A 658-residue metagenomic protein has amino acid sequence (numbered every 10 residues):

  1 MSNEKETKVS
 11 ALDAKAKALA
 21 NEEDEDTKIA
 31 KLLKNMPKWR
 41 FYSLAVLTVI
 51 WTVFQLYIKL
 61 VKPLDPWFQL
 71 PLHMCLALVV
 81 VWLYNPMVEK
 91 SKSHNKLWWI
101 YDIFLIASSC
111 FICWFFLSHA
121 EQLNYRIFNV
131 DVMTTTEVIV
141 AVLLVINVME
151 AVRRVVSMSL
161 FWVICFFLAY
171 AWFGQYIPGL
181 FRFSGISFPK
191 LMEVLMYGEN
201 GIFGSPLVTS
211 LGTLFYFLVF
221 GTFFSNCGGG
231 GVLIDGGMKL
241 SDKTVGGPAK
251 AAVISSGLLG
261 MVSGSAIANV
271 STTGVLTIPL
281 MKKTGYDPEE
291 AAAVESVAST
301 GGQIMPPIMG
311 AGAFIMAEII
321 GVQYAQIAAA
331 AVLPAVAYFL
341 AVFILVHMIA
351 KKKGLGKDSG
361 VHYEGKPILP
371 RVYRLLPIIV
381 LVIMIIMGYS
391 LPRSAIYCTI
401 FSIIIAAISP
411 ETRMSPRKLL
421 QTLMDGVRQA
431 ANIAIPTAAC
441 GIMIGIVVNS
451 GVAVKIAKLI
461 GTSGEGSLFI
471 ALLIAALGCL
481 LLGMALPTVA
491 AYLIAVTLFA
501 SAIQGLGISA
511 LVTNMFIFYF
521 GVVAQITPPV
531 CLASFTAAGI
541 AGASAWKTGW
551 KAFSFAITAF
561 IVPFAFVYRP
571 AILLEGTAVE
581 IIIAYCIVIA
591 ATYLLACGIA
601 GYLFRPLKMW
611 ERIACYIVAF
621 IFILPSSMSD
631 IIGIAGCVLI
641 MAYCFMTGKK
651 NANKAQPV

Functional and structural regions predicted by a protein language model:
M1-D131, V138-V142: Conserved, well-structured core domains of diverse proteins
S2-L44, A329-Q429, L532-F620, G648-V658: Long, contiguous bundles of hydrophobic transmembrane helices that form the permeation core of multi-pass
K31, I58-K62, L83-K96, L143-M158 (+3 more regions): Membrane-water interface regions at transmembrane-helix termini and the short interhelical loops of multi-pass membrane
I100-I106, F111-C113, E121-Y125, V132-M133 (+1 more regions): Hydrophobic or amphipathic alpha-helical targeting/insertion segments
F111, E150, V155, V163-L180 (+8 more regions): Core transmembrane alpha-helical segments of multi-pass membrane transporters/permeases
T134-I139, N200-T213, K239-V253, T284-E290 (+5 more regions): Membrane-interfacial loop-to-helix junctions in multi-pass transporters
F220-S225, S256-S265, V297-Q303, I444 (+3 more regions): Transmembrane alpha-helix interface/packing and boundary motifs in multi-pass membrane proteins, characterized by
I234-G302, I308, G312-I315, G321 (+2 more regions): Hydrophobic transmembrane alpha-helices that form the pore/transport pathway of multi-pass ion and small-solute
